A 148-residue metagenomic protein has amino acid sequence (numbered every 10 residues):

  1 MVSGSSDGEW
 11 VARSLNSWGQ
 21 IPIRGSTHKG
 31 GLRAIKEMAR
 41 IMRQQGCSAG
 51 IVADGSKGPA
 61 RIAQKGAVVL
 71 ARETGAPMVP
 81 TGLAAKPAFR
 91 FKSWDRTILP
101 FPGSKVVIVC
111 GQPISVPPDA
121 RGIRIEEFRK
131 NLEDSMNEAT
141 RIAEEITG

Functional and structural regions predicted by a protein language model:
M1-G30, T74, R90: Catalytic core of membrane glycerolipid acyltransferases/transacylases, capturing the structured, soluble-facing
N16-G19, I41-M42, D95-F101: Short, hinge-like loop/turn segments at secondary-structure boundaries
G25, V52, P80-L83: Generic beta-sheet signal
G31-E37: Structural motif
E37-L70, T74: Catalytic-site beta-strand/loop segments enriched in glycine and acidic/polar residues
I41-Q44, E126-G148: Membrane-interfacial terminal anchoring regions of lipid-handling membrane enzymes
I62-G122: A cross-family acyltransferase "interaction/gating" segment
